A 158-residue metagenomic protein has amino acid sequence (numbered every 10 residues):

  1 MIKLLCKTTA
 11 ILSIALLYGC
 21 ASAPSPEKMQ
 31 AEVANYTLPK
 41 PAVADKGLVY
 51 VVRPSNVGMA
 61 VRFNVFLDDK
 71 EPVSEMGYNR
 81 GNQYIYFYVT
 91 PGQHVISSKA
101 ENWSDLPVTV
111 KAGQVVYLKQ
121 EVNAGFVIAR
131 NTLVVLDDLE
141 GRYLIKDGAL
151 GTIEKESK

Functional and structural regions predicted by a protein language model:
M1-S22: Sec-dependent bacterial lipoprotein signal peptides
C20-K158: Short loop/turn and low-complexity linker motifs enriched in small/turn-promoting residues
